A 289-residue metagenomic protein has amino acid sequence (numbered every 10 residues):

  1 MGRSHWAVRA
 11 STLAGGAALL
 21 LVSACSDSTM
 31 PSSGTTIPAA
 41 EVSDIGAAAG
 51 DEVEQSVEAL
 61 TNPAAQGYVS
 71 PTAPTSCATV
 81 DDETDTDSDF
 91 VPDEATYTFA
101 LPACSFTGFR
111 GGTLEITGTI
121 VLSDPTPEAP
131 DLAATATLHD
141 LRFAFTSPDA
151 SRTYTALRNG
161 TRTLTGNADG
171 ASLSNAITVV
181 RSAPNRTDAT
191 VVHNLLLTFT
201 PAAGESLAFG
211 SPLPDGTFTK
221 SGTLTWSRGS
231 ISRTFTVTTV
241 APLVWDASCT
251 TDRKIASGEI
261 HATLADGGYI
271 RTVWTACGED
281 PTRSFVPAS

Functional and structural regions predicted by a protein language model:
G2-A14: Bacterial N-terminal signal peptides that target proteins for export
L21-A24: C-terminal motif of bacterial Sec signal peptides marking the signal peptidase cleavage site
D27-S289: Low-complexity, intrinsically disordered segments exposed to solvent
